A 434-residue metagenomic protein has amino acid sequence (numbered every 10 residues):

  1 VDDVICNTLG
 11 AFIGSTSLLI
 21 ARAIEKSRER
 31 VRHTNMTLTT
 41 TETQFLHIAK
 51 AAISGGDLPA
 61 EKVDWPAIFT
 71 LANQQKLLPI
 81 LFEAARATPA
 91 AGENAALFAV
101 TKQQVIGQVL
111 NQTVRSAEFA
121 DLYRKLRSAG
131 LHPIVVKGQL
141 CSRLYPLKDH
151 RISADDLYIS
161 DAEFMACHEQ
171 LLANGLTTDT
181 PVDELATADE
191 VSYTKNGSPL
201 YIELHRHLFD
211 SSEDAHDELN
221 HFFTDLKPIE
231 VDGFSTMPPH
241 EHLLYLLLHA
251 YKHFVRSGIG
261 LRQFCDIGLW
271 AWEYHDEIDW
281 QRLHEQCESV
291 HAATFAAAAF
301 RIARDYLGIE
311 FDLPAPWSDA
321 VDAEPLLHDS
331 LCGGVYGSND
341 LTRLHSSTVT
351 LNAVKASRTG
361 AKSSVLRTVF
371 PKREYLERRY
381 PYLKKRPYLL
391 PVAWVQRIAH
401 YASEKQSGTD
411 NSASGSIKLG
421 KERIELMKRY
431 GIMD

Functional and structural regions predicted by a protein language model:
V1-L18: Alpha-helical transmembrane segments that form the membrane-embedded catalytic/substrate-binding core of multi-pass
D3, D155-D156: Acidic Asp/Glu-based divalent-cation binding sites
A21, E25-R30: Membrane-interfacial segments
V31-S153, I159-D434: Conserved NTP-donor binding/palm subdomain of two-metal-ion nucleotidyltransferases/polymerases, i.e., the charged
